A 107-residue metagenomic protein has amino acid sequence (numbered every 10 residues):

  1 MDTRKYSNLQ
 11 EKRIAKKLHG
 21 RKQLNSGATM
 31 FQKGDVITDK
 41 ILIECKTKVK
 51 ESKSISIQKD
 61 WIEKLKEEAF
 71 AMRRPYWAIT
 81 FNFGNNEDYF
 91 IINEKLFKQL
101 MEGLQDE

Functional and structural regions predicted by a protein language model:
M1-E107: Catalytic phosphate/metal-binding cores of nucleic-acid and nucleotide-processing enzymes, i.e., regions that mediate
